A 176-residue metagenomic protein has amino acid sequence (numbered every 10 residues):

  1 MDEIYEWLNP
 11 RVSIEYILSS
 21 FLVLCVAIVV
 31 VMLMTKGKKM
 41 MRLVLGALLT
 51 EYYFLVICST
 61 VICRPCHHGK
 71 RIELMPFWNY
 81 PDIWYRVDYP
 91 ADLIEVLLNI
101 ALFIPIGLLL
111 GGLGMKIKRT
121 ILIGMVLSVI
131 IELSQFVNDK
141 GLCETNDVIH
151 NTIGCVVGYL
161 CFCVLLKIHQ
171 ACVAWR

Functional and structural regions predicted by a protein language model:
M1-K140, T145, Y159-R176: Bulky hydrophobic segments
